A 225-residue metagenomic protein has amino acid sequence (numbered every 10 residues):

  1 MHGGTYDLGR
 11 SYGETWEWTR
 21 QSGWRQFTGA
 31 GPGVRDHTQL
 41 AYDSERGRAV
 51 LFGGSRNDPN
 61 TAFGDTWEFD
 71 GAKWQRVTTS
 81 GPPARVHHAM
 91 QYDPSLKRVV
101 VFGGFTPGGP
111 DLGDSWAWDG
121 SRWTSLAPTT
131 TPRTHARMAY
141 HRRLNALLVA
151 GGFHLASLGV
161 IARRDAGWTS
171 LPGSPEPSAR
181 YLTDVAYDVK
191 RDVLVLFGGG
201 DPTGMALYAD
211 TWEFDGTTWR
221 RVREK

Functional and structural regions predicted by a protein language model:
M1-K225: Kelch-like beta-propeller repeat domains
